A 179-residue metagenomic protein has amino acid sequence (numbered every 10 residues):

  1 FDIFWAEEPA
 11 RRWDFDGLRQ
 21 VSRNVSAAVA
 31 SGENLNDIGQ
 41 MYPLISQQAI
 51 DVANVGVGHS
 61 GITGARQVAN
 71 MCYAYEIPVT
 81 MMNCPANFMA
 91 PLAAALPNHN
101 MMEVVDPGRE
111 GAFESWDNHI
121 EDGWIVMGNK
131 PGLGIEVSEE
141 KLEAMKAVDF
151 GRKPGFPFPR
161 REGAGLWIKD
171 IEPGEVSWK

Functional and structural regions predicted by a protein language model:
F1: Phosphate/pyrophosphate-binding loops at sites that engage ATP/ADP/AMP, CoA/4′-phosphopantetheine, polyphosphate
W5, R11-V137: Shared catalytic-loop signature of beta/alpha-barrel
L133-K179: Extended hydrophobic packing segments that form well-structured cores
